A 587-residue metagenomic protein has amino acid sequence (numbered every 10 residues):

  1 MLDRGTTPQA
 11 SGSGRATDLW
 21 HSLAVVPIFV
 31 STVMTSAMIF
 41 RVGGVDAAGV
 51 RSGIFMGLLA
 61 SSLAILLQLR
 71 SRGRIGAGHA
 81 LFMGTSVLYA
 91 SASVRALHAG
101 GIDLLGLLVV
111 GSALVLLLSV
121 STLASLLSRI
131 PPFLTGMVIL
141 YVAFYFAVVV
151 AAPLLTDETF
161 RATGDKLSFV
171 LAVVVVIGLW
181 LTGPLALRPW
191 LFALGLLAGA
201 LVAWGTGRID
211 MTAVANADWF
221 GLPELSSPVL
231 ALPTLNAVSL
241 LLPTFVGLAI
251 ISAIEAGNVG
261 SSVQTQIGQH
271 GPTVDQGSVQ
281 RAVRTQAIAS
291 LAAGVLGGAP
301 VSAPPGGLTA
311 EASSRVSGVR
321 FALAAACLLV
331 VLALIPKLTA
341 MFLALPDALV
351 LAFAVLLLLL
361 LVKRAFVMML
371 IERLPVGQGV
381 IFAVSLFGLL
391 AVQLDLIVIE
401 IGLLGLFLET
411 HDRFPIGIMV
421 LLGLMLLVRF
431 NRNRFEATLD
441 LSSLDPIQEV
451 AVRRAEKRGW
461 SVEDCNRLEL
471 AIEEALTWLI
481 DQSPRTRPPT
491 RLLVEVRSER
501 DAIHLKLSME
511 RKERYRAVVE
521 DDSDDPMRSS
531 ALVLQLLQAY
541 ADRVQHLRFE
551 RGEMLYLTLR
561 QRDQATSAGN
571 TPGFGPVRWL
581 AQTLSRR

Functional and structural regions predicted by a protein language model:
T7, S11-A16, F40-G76, P243-V319: Membrane-embedded helical hairpins/re-entrant loop segments and their flanking transmembrane helices within multi-pass
T17-T32, G164-V173, L191, T206 (+1 more regions): Hydrophobic, membrane-embedded alpha-helices of multi-pass small-molecule transporters
A96-D210, V330-N431: Membrane-embedded alpha-helical modules
L427-E469, A517-V519, A565-R587: Bergerat-fold GHKL ATPase/HATPase_c domain
V462-T490: Conserved ATP-binding N-box helix of the HATPase_c
P489-A502: Short beta-strand/loop element within the Bergerat-fold HATPase_c
D501-L534, D563-A581: Glycine-rich/acidic phosphate-handling loop/turn and adjacent ATP-lid/helix of nucleotide-binding kinase/ATPase domains
D542-F549: Glycine-rich ATP-binding loops of the HATPase_c
